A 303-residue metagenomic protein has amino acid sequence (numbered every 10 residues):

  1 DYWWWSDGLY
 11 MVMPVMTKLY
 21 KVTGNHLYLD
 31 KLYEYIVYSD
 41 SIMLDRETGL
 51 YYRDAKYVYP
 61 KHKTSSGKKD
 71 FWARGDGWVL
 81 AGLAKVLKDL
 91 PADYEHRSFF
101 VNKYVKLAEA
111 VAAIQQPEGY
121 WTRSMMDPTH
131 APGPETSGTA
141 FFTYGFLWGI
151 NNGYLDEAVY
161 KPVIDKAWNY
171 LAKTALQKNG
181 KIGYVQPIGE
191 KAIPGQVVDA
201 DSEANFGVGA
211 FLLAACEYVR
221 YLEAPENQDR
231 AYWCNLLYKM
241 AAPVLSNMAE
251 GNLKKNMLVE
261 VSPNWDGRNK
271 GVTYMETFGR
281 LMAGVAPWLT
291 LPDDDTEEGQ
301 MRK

Functional and structural regions predicted by a protein language model:
D1, H26-Y52, V101-G119, V163-K181 (+2 more regions): Long, well-ordered core segments of solenoidal/helical folds
D1-W3, D7, G49-W72, E118-T139 (+3 more regions): Carbohydrate-binding/catalytic loop surfaces
W5-K21, W72-K88, E135-N151, E203-V219 (+1 more regions): Well-ordered alpha-helical segments within folded domains of soluble proteins
L19-Y33, L87-K106, A112, G149-K166 (+3 more regions): Structural helix-adjacent loops and short alpha-helical linkers that scaffold large soluble proteins
L32-M126: Active-site cradle of extracellular carbohydrate-active enzymes
G133-P225, S246-P263: CBM-like carbohydrate-recognition segments
N227-E260, D266-F278: N-terminal basic, low-complexity leaders that serve as flexible interaction/assembly modules and, when applicable, as
W265-K303: Membrane helical hairpin/interfacial module
